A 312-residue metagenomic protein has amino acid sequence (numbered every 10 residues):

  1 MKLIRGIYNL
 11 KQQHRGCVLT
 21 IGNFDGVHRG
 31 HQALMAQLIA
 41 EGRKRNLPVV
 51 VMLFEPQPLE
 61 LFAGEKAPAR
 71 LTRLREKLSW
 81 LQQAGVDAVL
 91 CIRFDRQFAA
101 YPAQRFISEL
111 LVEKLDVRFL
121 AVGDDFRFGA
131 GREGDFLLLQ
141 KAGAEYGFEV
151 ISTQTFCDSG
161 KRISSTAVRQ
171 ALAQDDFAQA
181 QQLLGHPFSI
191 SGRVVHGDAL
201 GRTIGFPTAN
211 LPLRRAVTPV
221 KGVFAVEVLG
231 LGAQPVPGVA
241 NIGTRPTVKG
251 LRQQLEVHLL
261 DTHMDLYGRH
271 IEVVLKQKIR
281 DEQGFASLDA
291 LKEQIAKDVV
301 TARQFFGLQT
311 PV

Functional and structural regions predicted by a protein language model:
K2-N9, A69, L90: Short acidic-hydrophobic, aromatic-tinged amphipathic segments that line or gate anion-handling sites
R5, V51, C91, V150-T153: A structural preference for short, hydrophobic beta-strand core positions in alpha/beta folds
N9-Q12, R96-A99, F156-K161: A short acidic, often aromatic-flanked loop/helix-cap motif at beta-alpha or helix-coil junctions that lines enzyme
L10-R73: N-terminal catalytic cores of NTP/NDP-binding nucleotidyl/phosphoryl-transfer enzymes
H28, L81, L120, A180 (+2 more regions): Residue-level signal for inorganic ion chemistry
E60-D124, F128-Y146: N-terminal Rossmann-like or analogous alpha/beta NTP/dinucleotide-binding catalytic cores that position adenine
K141-G243: Glycine-rich, Lys/Arg-enriched anion-binding loops that position phosphate/diphosphate groups for phosphoryl
G197-V312: Phosphate/ribose-recognition catalytic cores of enzymes acting on nucleotide-derived substrates
